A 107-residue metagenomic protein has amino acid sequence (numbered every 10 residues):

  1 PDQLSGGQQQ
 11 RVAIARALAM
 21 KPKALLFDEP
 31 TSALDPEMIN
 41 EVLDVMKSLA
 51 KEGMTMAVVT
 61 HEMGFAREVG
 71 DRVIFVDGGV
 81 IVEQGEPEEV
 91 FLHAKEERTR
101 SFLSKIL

Functional and structural regions predicted by a protein language model:
P1-L4, Q8: Conserved ABC ATPase signature
D2, M20, E52: Conserved signature/switch motifs of ABC ATPase nucleotide-binding domains
I14: Hydrophobic anchor residue at the start of the ABC signature
L25-D28: Catalytic Walker B motif of ABC-type/P-loop ATPase nucleotide-binding domains
T60-H61: H-loop/switch region of ABC-family ATPase nucleotide-binding domains
A66-E68: A short, surface-exposed alpha-helical micro-motif characterized by mixed small hydrophobic and charged/polar residues
Q84-G85: ABC ATPase "signature
